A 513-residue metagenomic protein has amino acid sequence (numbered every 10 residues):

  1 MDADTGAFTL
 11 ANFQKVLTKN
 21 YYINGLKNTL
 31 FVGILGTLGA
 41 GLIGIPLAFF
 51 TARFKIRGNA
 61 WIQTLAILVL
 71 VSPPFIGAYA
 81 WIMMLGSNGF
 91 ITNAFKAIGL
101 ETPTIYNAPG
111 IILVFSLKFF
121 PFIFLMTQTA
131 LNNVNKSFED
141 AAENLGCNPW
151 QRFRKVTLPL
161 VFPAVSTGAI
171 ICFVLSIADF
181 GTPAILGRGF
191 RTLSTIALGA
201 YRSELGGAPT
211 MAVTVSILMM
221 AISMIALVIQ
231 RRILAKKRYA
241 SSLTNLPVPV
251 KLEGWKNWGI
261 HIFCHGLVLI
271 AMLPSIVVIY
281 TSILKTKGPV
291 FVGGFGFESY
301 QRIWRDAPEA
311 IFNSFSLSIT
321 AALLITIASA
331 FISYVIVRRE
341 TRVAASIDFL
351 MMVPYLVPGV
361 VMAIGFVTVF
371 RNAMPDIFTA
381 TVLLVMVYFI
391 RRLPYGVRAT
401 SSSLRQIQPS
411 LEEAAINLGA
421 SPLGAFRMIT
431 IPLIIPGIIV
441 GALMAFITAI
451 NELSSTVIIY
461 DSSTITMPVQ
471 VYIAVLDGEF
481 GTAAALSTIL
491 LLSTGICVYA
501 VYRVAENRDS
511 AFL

Functional and structural regions predicted by a protein language model:
M1-A3, Q14, T18-N132, L160-G181 (+8 more regions): Membrane-water interface segments at the C-terminal ends of transmembrane alpha-helices in multi-pass inner-membrane
D2, M83, F180-G206, P289-G293 (+2 more regions): Glycine-rich helix-loop "coupling/hinge" segments at transmembrane-helix boundaries in multipass transporters
T5-G6, L26, G146-N148: Polytopic alpha-helical membrane proteins, predominantly small-molecule transporters/carriers
F54-R57, N132-S137, C147-P149, R188-R191 (+8 more regions): Juxtamembrane helix-boundary/capping and inter-helix hinge elements in multi-pass membrane proteins
F138, R238-P249, L411, R503-L513: Short cytosolic juxtamembrane segments of multi-pass membrane proteins
A142-E143, A415: The alpha-helix within a helix-turn-helix
L198-I222: Helix-loop-helix hairpin linking two adjacent transmembrane segments in secondary transporters
I233-F263: Flexible interhelical linker loops that connect adjacent transmembrane helices in multi-pass membrane transporters
